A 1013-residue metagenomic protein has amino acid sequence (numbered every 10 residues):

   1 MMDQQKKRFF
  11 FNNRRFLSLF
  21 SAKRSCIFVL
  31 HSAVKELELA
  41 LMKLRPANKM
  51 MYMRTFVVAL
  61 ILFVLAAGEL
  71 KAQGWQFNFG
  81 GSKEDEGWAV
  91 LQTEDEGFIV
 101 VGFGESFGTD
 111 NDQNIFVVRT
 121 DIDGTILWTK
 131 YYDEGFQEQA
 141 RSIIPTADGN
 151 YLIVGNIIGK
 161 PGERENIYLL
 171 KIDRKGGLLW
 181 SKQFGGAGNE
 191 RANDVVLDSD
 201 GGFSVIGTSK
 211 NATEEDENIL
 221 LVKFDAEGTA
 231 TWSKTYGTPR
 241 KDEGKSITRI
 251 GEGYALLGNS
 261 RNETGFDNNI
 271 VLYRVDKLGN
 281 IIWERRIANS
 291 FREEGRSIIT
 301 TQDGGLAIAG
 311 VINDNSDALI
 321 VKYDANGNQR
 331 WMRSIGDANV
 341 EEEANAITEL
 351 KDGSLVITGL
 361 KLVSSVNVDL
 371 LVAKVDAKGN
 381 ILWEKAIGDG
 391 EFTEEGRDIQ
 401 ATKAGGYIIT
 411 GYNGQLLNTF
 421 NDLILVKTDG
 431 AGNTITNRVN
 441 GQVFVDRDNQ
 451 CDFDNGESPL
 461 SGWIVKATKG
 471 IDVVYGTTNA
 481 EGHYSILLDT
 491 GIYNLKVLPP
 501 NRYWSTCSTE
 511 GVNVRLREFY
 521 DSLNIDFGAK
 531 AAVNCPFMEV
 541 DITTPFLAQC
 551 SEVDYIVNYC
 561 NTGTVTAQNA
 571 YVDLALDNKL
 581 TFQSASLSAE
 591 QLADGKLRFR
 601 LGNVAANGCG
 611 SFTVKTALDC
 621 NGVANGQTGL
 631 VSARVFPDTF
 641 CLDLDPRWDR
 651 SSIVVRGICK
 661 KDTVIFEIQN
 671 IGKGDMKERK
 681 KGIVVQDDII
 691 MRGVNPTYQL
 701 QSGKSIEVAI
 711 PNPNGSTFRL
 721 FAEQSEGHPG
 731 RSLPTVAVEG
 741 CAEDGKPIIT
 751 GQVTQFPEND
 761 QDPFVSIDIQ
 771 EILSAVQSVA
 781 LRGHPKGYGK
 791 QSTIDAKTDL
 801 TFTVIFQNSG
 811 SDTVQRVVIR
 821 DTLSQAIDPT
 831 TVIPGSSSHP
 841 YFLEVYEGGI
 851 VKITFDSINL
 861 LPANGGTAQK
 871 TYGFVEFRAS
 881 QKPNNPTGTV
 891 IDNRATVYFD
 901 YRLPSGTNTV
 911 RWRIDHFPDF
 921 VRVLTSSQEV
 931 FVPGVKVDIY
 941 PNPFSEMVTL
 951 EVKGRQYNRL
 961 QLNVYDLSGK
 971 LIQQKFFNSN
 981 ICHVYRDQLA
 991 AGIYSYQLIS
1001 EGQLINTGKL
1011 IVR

Functional and structural regions predicted by a protein language model:
M1, K6-G74, V557, S927: Bacterial Sec-dependent N-terminal signal peptides
M1-D3, C26, H31, E38-L39 (+4 more regions): C-terminal outer-membrane/trafficking sorting elements
K71-N437, D446, A480: A sequence-level/structural motif corresponding to short, flexible coil/turn segments enriched in small polar residues
R119, K171, K223, R274 (+12 more regions): Hydrophobic beta-strand positions
T120, I172, F224, V275 (+10 more regions): Hydrophobic loop/turn residues within beta-sheet-rich immunoglobulin-like superfamily modules
P145, L197, T300, E349 (+8 more regions): Residue-level recognition of secondary-structure-to-loop junctions
F224, V275, V426-N433, K530-A532 (+2 more regions): Short beta-strand-to-coil "C-cap" segments at the C-terminal boundary of structured domains/repeats, marking
N433-S927: Exported/extracytosolic protein signature
